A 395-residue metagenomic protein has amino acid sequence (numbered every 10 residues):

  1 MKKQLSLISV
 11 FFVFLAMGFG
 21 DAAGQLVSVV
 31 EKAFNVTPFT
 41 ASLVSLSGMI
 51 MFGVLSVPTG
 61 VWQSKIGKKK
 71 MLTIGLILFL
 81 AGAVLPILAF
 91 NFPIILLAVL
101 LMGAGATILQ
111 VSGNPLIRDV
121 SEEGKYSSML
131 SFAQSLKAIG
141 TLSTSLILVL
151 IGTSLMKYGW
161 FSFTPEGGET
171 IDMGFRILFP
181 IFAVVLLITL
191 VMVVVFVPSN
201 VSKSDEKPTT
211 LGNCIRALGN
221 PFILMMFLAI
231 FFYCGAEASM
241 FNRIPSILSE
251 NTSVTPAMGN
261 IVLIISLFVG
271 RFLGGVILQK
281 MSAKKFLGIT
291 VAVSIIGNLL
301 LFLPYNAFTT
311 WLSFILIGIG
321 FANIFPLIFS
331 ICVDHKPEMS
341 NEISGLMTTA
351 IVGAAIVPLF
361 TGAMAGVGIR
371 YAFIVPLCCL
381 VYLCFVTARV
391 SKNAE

Functional and structural regions predicted by a protein language model:
L5-V36, T59, N114, A238-P245: Extracytoplasmic
A23-G24, A217-L267: Extracytoplasmic gate region of multi-pass secondary transporters
N35, G67, L88-P93, P304-Y305 (+1 more regions): Helix-breaking motifs and short loop linkers at transmembrane-helix boundaries and internal kinks in secondary membrane
L43-V61, I261-L273: Central cavity-lining transmembrane alpha-helices of secondary-active solute carriers, predominantly the Major
V54-P93: Conserved MFS/SLC helix-loop-helix module at the cytosolic interface between two early adjacent transmembrane helices
A98-S135: Cytoplasmic helix-loop-helix junction between adjacent transmembrane helices in 12-TM secondary transporters
I108-E122, A322-P337: Intracellular juxtamembrane helix-capping segments at the cytosolic ends of symmetry-related transmembrane helices
V149-W160, P180-S204, V386-S391: C-terminal membrane-cytosol helix-exit motif in multi-pass small-molecule transporters
